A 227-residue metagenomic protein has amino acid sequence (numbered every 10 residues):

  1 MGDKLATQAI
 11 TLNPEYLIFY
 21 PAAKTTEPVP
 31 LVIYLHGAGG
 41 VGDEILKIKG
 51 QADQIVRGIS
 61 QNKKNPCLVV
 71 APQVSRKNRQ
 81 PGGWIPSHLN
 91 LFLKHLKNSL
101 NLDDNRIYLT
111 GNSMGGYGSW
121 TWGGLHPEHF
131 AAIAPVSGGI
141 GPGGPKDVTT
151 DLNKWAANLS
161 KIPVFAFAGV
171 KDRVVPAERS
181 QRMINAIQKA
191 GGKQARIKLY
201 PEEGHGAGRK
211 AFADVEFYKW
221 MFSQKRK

Functional and structural regions predicted by a protein language model:
M1-L31, W122, P145-K146, T150 (+4 more regions): A domain-start/cap signature at the N-terminus of enzymes
A23-E27, K77-M114, P127: Gly/Ser-rich "nucleophile elbow"/oxyanion-hole loop immediately N-terminal to the catalytic nucleophile in hydrolases
P30, C67, R106, A131 (+1 more regions): Alpha/beta-hydrolase fold active-site loops
L31, L35-N90: Active-site machinery of serine-nucleophile hydrolases
G37-V41, V74-R79, S113-Y117, G139-P142 (+2 more regions): Solvent-exposed loop/turn segments at secondary-structure junctions within structured extracellular/periplasmic domains
G116-P127, I133: Short glycine-enriched nucleophile-adjacent loop and the immediately C-terminal alpha-helix near the catalytic center
A132, S137-V215: The feature captures the conserved acid-bearing segment of alpha/beta-hydrolase catalytic domains
F212-K227: Catalytic active-site module of serine/aspartate enzymes centered on a nucleophile-bearing elbow/loop
